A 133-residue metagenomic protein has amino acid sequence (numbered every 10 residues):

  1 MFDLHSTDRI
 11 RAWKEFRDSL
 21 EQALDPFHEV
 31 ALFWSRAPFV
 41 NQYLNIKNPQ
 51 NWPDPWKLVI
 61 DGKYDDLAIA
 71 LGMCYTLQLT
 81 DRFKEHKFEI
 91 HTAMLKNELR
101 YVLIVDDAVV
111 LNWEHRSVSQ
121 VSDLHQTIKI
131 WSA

Functional and structural regions predicted by a protein language model:
M1-A133: A structural boundary/capping signal
